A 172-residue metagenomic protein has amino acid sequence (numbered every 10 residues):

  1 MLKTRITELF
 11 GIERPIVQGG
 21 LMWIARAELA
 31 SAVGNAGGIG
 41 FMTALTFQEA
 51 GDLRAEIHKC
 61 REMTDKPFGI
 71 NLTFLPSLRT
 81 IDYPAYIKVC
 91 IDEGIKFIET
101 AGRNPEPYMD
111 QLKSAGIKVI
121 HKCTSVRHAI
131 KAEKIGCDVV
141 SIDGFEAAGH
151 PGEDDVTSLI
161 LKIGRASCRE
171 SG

Functional and structural regions predicted by a protein language model:
M1-R165: Active-site entrance/lid segments in N-terminal catalytic domains of soluble metabolic enzymes
A166-G172: Conserved small/polar residues in nucleotide/adenosyl-binding loops
